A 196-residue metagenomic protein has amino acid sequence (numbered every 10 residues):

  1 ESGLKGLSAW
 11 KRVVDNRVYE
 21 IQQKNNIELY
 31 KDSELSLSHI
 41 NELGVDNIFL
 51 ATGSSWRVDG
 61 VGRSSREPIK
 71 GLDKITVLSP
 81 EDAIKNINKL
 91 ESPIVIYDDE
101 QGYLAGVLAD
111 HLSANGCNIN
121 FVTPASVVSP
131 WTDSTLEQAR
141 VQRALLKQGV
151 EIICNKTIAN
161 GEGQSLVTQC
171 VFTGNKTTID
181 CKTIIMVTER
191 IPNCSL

Functional and structural regions predicted by a protein language model:
E1, Y30-N41, I48-D133, F172-T183 (+1 more regions): Rossmann-like dinucleotide/flavin-binding elements
E1-E28, E100-T157: Rossmann-like dinucleotide-binding cores of NAD(P)H-dependent redox enzymes
Y30-L43, C154-S165: A conserved short coil-to-beta-strand element within the FAD-binding core of flavoproteins
E151, A159, T177-I179: Residues that recognize and position ribonucleotide moieties
I158-A159, V171-T173: Short polar/acidic secondary-structure junctions
L166-C170: SH3/SH3-like beta-barrel fold
